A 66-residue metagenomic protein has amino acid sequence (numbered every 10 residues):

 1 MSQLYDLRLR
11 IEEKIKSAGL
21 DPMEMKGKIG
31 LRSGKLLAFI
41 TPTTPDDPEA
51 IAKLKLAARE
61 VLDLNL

Functional and structural regions predicted by a protein language model:
M1-A18: A short, Lys/Arg-rich alpha-helix, primarily the initiator
I11, P22, K55: Generic structural marker for isolated residues within well-ordered, non-membrane alpha-helices of soluble domains
E24-K26: Short alpha-helical "recognition helix" segments of helix-turn-helix
L31-D47: Recognition helix of helix-turn-helix/homeodomain-like DNA-binding domains that insert into the DNA major groove
P48-L66: DNA major-groove recognition helix of helix-turn-helix/homeodomain DNA-binding modules
